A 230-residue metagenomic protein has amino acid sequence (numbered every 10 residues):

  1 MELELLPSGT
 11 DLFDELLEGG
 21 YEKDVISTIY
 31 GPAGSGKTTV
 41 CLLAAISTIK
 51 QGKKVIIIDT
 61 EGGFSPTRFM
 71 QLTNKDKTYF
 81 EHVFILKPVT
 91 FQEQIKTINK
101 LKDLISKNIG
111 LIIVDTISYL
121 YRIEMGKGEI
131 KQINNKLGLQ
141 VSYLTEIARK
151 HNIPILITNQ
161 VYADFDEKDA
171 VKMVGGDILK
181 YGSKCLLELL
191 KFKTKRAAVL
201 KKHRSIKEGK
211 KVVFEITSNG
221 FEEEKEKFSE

Functional and structural regions predicted by a protein language model:
M1-D14: N-terminal pre-Walker A segment at the start of P-loop NTPase domains
F13, I29, F69, V83 (+4 more regions): Conserved RecA-like P-loop NTPase ATPase core
L17-E18: A short, basic/flexible loop-to-alpha-helix module at the beginning of a structural domain
E22-K100: Conserved P-loop
Y30, E61, I117, V161 (+1 more regions): Anionic group-transfer/hydrolysis microenvironments
E81, G110, K184: Conserved acidic residues
P88-E93, T97-Y181: P-loop NTPase motor core
E146-E230: Phosphate-binding/switch region of NTP-binding enzymes
